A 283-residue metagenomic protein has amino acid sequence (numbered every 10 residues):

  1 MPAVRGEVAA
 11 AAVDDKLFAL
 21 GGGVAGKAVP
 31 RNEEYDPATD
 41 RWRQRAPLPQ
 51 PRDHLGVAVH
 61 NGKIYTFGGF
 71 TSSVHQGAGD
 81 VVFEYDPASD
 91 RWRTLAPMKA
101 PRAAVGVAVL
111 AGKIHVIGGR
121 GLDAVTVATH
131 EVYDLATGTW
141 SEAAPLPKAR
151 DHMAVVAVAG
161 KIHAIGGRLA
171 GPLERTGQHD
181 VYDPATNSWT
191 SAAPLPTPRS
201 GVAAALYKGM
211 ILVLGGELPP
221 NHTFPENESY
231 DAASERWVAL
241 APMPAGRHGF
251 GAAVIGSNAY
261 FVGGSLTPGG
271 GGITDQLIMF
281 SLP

Functional and structural regions predicted by a protein language model:
M1-P283: Kelch-like beta-propeller repeat domains
